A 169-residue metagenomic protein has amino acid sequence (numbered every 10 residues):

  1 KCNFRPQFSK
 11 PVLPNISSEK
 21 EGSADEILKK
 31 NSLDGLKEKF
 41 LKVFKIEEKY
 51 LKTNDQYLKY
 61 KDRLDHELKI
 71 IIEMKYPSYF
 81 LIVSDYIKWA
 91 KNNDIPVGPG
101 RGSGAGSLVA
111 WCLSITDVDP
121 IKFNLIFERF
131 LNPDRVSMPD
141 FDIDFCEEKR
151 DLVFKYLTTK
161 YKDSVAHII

Functional and structural regions predicted by a protein language model:
K1-I169: Phosphodiester-processing cores and adjacent nucleic acid-binding clamps
